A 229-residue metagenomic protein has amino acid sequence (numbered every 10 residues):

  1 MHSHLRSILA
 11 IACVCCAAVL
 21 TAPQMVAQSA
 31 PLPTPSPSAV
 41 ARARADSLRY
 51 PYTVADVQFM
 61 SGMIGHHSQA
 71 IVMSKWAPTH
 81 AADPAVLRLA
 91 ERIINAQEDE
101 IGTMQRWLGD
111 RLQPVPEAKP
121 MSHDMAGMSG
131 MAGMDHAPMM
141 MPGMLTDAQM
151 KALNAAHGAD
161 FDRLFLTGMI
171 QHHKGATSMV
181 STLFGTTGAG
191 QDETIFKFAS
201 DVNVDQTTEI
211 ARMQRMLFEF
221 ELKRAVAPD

Functional and structural regions predicted by a protein language model:
H2-A12: Bacterial N-terminal signal peptides that target proteins for export
A10-T21: Bacterial N-terminal signal peptides
M25-D229: All-alpha RGS (Regulator of G-protein Signaling) helical domain and cognate RGS-like helical scaffolds
